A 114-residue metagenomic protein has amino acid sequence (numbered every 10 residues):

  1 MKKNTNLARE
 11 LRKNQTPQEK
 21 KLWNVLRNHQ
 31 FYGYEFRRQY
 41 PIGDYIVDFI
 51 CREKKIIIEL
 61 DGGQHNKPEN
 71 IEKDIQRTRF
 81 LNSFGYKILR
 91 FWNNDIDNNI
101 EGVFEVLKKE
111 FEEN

Functional and structural regions predicted by a protein language model:
M1-G33, N114: Solvent-exposed, charged helical/coil patches that constitute nucleic-acid or partner-interaction surfaces
L11, Q15, G43-F111: Basic, amphipathic alpha-helical patches used to engage nucleic acids or provide basic targeting signals, exemplified
Y34-R38: A short linear hydrophobic-aromatic micro-motif
